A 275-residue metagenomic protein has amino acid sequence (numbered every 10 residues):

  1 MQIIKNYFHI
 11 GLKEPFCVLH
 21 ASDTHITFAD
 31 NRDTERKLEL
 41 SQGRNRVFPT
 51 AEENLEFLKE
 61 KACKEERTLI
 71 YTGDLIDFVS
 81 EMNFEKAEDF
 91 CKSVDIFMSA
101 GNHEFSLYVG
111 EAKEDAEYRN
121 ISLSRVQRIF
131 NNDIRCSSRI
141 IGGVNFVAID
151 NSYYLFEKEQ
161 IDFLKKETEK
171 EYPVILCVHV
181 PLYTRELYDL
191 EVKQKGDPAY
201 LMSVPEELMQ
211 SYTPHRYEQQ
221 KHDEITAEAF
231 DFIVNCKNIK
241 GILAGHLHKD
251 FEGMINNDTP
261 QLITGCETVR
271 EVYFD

Functional and structural regions predicted by a protein language model:
M1-F84: N-terminal active-site segment of His-dependent metallophosphoesterases
K5-I10, S80-P173, P198-S203, N235 (+1 more regions): Extended active-site neighborhood of metal-dependent phosphoesterases/phosphodiesterases
L12-R36, F105-S106, V178-L201: Short, solvent-exposed beta-strand-terminating loops
V18-H20, Y71, M98-S99, L176 (+1 more regions): Residue-level marker for buried hydrophobic side chains located in beta-strands that build the well-ordered beta-sheet
D23, G73-D74, G101-N102, H179 (+1 more regions): Active-site glycine-centered loops adjacent to acidic/histidine catalytic or metal-binding residues that shape
I26, I76-D77, E104, N145 (+2 more regions): Short active-site segment of divalent metal-dependent hydrolases/proteases that encodes the spacing between
R32-R44, Y108-N120, L187-A199, T213-K221: Short, flexible/disordered intra-domain loops and linkers
F57-T68, Y154-M254: His/acidic metal-ligating clusters that form di-metal
